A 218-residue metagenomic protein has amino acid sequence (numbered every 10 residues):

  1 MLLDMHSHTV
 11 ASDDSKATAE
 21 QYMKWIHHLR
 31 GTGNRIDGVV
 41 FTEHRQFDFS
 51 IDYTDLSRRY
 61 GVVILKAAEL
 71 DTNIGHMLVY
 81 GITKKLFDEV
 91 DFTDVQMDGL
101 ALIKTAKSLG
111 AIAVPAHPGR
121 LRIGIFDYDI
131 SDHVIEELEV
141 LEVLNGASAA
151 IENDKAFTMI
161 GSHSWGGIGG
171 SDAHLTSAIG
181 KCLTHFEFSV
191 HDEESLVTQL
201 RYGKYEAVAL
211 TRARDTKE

Functional and structural regions predicted by a protein language model:
M1, D37, V62, A111 (+3 more regions): A structural micro-motif
M1-I74, Q96, H133, S177 (+1 more regions): An N-terminally biased module of ancient metal coordination in phosphate/nucleic-acid-related enzymes
H6, E43, I64, V79 (+4 more regions): Divalent metal-coordination and catalytic microenvironments
S7-D13, S50, K85-K181, S195 (+1 more regions): Domain-core and long-helix interface of multi-subunit machines
I26, A106, Q199-L200: A generic structural signal for nonpolar/aromatic side chains embedded in well-ordered alpha-helices
S57-R59, G81-K85, S131-V134, T184-F188: Short, hinge-like loop/turn segments at secondary-structure boundaries
E69-D91: A basic- and aromatic-enriched beta-loop-alpha substructure that forms the phosphate/nucleotide- and DNA/RNA-contacting
T184-R214: His/Asp/Glu-enriched, well-ordered alpha-helical/loop segment that forms or immediately abuts the divalent-metal
